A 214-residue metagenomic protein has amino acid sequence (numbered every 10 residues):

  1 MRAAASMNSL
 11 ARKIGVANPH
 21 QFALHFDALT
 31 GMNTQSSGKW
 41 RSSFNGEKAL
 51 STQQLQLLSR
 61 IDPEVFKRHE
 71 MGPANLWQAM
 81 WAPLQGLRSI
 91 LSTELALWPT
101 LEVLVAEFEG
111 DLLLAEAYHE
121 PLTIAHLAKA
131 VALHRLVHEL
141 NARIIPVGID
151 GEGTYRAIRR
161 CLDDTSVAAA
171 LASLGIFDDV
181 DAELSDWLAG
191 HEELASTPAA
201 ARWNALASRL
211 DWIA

Functional and structural regions predicted by a protein language model:
M1-L29: A short, Lys/Arg-rich alpha-helix, primarily the initiator
D27-Q53: Recognition helix of helix-turn-helix/homeodomain-like DNA-binding domains that insert into the DNA major groove
K48-P73: DNA major-groove recognition helix of helix-turn-helix/homeodomain DNA-binding modules
L50, V147-G151, I176: Helix-start/N-cap signature of alpha-helical segments
A74-A157: Helix-turn-helix/homeodomain-like alpha-helical modules used for DNA recognition and transcription-factor dimerization
E152-G190: Glycine-rich, aromatic-bearing surface loops/beta-hairpins
L184-A214: Charge-dense, extended regions
